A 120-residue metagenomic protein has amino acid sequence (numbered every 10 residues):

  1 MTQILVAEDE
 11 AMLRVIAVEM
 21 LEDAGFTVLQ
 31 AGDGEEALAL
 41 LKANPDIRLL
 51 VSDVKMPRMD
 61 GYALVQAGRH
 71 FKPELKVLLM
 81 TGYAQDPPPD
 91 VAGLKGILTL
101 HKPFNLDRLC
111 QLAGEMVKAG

Functional and structural regions predicted by a protein language model:
E8: Conserved acidic carboxylate
V15-D23: Charged docking surfaces used in two-component/phosphorelay signaling
V18, Q30-L49, H70, P88: Acidic, metal-coordinating helix/loop segments flanking the phosphotransfer/catalytic sites of two-component signaling
D33-E36, D60-L64: Acidic catalytic/metal-coordinating carboxylates
D53: Active-site residues of response regulator receiver
M56: Receiver (REC) domain active-site loop signature in two-component systems and cognate sites in sensor histidine kinases
F104-M116: C-terminal output helix
